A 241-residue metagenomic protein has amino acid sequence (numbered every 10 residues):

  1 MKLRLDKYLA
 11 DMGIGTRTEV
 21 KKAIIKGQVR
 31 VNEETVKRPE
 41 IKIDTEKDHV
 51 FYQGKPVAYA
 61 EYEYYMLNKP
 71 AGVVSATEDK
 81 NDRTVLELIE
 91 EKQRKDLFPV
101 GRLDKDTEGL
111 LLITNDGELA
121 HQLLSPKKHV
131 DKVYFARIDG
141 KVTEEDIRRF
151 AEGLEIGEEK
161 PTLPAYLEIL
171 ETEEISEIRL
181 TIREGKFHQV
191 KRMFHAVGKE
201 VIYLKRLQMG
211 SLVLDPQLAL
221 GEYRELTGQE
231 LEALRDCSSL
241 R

Functional and structural regions predicted by a protein language model:
K2-R241: Basic, flexible Lys/Arg- and Gly-enriched helix-loop patches that mediate nucleic-acid binding at interfaces with rRNA
